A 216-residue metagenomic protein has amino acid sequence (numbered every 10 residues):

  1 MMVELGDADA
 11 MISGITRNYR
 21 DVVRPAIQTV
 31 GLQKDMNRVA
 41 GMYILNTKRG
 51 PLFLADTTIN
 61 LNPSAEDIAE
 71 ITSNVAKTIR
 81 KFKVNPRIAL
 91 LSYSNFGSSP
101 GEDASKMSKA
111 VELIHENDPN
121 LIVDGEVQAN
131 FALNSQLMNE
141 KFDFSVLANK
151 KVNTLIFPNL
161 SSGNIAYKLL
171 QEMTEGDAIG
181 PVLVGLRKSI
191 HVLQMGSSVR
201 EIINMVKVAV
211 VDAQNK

Functional and structural regions predicted by a protein language model:
M1-N149, N153-K216: Anion-binding alpha/beta catalytic cores of soluble intermediary-metabolism enzymes, centered on
